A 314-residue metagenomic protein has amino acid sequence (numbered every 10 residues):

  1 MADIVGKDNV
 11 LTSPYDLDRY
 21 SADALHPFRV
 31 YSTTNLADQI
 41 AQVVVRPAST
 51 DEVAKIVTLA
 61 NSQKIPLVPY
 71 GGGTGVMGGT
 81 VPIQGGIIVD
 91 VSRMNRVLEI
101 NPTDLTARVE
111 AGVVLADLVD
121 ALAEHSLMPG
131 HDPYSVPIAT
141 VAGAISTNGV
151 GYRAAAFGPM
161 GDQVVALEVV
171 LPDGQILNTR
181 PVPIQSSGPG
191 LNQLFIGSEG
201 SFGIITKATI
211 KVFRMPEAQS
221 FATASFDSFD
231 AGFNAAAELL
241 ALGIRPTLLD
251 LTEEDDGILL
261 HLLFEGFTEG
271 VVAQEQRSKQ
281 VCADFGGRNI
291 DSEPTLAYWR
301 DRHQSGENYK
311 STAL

Functional and structural regions predicted by a protein language model:
M1-T58, G75-L105, E293-L314: N-terminal flexible segment immediately upstream of the FAD-binding catalytic core in FAD-dependent oxidoreductases
L11-P27, R214, S220, S225-S228 (+1 more regions): C-terminal substrate-recognition/cap domain of FAD-linked oxidoreductases
P14, P69-G73, T80, V91 (+2 more regions): Glycine-rich, histidine-containing beta strand-loop boundary motifs that form or position
T34-L67, T106, G151, Q175 (+6 more regions): Soluble FAD-dependent oxygen oxidases
R96-D250: FAD-binding subdomain of flavoenzyme oxidoreductases
